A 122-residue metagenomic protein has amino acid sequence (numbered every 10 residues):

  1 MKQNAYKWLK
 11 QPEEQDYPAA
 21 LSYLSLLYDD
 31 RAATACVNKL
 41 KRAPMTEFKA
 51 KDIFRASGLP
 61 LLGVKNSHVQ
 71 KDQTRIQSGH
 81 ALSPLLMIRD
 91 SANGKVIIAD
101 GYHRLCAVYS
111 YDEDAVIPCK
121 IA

Functional and structural regions predicted by a protein language model:
M1-C36: N-terminal extension/subdomain marker
M1-K2, K7-L9, D16, L82-A122: A short, basic-hydrophobic beta/loop patch
K2, K39-I97, Y109: Short alpha-helix boundary/capping and kink motifs at helix termini
K7, S22-S25, N38, S57-P60 (+3 more regions): Intrinsic-disorder/low-complexity peptide segments enriched for small residues
A33-T34, A56, I76, R104: A generic signature of intrinsically disordered, low-complexity regions enriched in glycine/proline and charged/polar
